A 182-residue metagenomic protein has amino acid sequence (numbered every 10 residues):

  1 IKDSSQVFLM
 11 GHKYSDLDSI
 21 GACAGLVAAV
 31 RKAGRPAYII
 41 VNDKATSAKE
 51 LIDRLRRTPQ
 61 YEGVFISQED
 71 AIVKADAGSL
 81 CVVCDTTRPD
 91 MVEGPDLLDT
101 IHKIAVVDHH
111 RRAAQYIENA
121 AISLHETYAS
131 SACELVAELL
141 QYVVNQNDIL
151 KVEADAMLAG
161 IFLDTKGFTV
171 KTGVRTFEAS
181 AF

Functional and structural regions predicted by a protein language model:
I1-S15, A22-R35, A114-F182: A structured phosphate/pyrophosphate-recognition subdomain
S4-A77: Anionic-ligand anchoring segments at beta-strand to alpha-helix junctions in alpha/beta enzyme folds, i.e., glycine
L17-S19, T86, H109, T165: Generic detector of well-ordered alpha-helical packing
G25-A29, R57-Y61, L98-A105, Y142 (+1 more regions): A glycine- and small-aliphatic-rich helix-loop capping segment at beta-alpha/alpha-beta transitions that lines
V27, I52, G94-D96, S180-A181: Short amphipathic alpha-helical segments and helix-helix/interface helices
D43, D108, T127-Y128: Residues at the C-termini of beta-strands that transition into short coil/loop
E50-L51, G94, I117, K171: Short, well-ordered secondary-structure micro-motifs
V64-I122: Active-site cofactor/cluster-binding pocket
